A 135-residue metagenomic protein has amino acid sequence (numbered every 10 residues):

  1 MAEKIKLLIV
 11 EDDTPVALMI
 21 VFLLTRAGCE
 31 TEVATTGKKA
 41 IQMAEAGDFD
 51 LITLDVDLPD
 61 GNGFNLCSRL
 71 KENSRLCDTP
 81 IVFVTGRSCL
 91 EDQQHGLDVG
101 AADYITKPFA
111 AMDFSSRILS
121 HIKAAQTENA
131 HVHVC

Functional and structural regions predicted by a protein language model:
E11: Conserved acidic carboxylate
L18-R26: Charged docking surfaces used in two-component/phosphorelay signaling
G28-T35, M43: Short hydrophobic/Thr-rich beta-strand motif most characteristic of the beta2 strand and flanking loop of CheY-like
D48-T53, L58: Active-site beta3 strand of CheY-like receiver
P59, C77, C89, K107: The feature encodes the CheY-like receiver
N65, S88-D103: Alpha4 helix (beta4-alpha4-beta5 surface) of REC/receiver domains from two-component response regulators
F109-I118: C-terminal output helix
